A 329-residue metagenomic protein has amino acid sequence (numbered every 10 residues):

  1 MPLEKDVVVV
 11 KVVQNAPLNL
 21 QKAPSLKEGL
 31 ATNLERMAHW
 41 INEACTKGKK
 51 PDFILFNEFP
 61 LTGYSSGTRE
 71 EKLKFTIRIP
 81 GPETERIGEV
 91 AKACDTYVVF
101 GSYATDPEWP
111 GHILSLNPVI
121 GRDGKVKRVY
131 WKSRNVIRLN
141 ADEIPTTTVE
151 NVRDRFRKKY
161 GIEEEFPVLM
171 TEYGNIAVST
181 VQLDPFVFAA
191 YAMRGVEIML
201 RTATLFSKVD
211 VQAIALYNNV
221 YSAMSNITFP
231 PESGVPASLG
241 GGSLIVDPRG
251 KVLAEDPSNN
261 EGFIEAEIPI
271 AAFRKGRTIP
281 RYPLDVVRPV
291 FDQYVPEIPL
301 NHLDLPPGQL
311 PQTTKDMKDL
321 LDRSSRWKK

Functional and structural regions predicted by a protein language model:
P2-N15, V168-V178: Beta-strand-turn-beta hairpins that frame and shape the catalytic cleft of phosphate-ester-processing enzymes
D6-V9, K49-K50, D95, G195: Short loop/turn motifs at secondary-structure junctions
V12-P17, N57-P60: Short loop/turn segments at strand-loop or loop-helix junctions that form parts of catalytic or ligand-binding pockets
L18-T32, T76, A141-E150: Acidic/histidine-rich helix-loop elements that form or flank divalent-metal/phosphate-binding sites at the catalytic
A31, E35-W131, R138, D142 (+1 more regions): Cys-nucleophile CN-hydrolase/nitrilase-fold catalytic domain and related Cys-dependent amidase chemistry that acts on
I79-V99, G174-A177, V181-K275: CN hydrolase (nitrilase-like) catalytic-core segments centered on the catalytic cysteine and neighboring Lys/Glu
E85, D106-E197, V209-D210: Active-site catalytic loop in hydrolytic enzyme cores
V152-M193, F273-K329: Cysteine/selenocysteine-centered motifs that mediate thiol-based redox chemistry or coordinate metal-sulfur cofactors
